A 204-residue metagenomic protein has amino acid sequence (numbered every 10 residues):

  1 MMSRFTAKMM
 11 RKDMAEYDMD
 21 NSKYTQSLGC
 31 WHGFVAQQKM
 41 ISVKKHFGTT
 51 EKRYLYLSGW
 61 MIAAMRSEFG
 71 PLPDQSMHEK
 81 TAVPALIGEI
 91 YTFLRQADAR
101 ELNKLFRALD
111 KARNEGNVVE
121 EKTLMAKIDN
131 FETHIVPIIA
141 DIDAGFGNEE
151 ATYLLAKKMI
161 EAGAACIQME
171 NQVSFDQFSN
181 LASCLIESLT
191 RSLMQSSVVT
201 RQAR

Functional and structural regions predicted by a protein language model:
M1-R204: Alpha/beta enzyme core
